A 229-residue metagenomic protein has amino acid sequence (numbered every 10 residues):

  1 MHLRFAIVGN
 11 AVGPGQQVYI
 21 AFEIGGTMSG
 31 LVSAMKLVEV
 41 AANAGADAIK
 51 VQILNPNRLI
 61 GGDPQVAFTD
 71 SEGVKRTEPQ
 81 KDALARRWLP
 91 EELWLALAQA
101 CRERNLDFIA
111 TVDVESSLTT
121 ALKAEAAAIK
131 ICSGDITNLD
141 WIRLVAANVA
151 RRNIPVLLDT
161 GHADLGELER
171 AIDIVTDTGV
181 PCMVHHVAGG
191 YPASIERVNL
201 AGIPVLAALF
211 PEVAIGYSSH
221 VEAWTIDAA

Functional and structural regions predicted by a protein language model:
M1-A229: Catalytic cores and adjacent flexible loops of soluble metabolic enzymes that perform enolate/carbanion chemistry on
